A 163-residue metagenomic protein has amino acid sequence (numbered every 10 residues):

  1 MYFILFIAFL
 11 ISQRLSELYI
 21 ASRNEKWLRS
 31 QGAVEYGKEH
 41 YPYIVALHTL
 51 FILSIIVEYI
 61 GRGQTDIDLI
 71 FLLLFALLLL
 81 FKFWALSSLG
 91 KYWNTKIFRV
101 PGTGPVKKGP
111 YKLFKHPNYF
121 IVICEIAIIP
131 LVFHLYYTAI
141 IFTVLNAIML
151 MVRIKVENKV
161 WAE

Functional and structural regions predicted by a protein language model:
I4-F9, L73-L77: Membrane-embedded alpha-helical segments that form the functional core of polytopic membrane enzymes, especially those
F9-A21: N-terminal signal-anchor/start-transfer transmembrane helix
S12-L15, A46, A76, F114: Alpha-helical architecture
I20, H48-G63: Membrane-helix exit/interface motif
A21-H40, D66-E163: Cytosolic-biased juxtamembrane loops and peripheral soluble domains of multi-pass membrane proteins
K38-F51: Interfacial helix-start motif at the membrane-water boundary
